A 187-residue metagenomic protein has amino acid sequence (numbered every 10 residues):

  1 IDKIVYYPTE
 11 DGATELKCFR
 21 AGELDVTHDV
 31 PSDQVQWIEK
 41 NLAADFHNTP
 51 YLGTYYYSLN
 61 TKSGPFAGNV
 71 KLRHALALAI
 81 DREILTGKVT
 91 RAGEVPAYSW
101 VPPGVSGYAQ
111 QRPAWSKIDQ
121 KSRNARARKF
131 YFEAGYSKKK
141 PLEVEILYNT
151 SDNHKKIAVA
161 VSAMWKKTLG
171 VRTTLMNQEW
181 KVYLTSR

Functional and structural regions predicted by a protein language model:
I1, A21, L52-T54, P96 (+1 more regions): Extracytoplasmic
I1-W37, H74: Ligand-site clamp/hinge motif
I4, L72-L85: Bilobed periplasmic-binding protein/Venus flytrap-like ligand-binding cleft at the lobe interface of extracytoplasmic
I4-E10, H28-D29, N48, Y148 (+1 more regions): Short beta-strand-to-loop elements that line the ligand-binding cleft of bilobed periplasmic-binding protein-like
Q36-N48: Ligand-binding "clamshell"
T49-A75, K88: A bilobed periplasmic-binding-protein/Venus flytrap-type ligand-binding module shared by bacterial periplasmic
P96-A134, T150-K156: Structural transition elements
F130-R187: Ligand/substrate-recognition segments at binding pockets and active sites
